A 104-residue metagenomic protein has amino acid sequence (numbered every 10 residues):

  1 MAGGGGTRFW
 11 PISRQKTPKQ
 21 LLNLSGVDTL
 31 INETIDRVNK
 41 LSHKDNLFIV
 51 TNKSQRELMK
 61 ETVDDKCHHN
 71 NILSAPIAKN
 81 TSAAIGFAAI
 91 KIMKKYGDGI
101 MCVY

Functional and structural regions predicted by a protein language model:
M1-R14: N-terminal nucleotide-binding beta1-loop-alpha1 segment
G5, T17, Q55: A generic "binding-loop/recognition-motif" signal
P11, G26-C102: Conserved N-terminal catalytic core of the sugar/cofactor nucleotidyltransferase
Q15, L24-S25: Short, conserved loop/turn and helix-capping segments at secondary-structure boundaries that abut family-defining
T17-P18, K66: Hydrophobic alpha-helical segments
